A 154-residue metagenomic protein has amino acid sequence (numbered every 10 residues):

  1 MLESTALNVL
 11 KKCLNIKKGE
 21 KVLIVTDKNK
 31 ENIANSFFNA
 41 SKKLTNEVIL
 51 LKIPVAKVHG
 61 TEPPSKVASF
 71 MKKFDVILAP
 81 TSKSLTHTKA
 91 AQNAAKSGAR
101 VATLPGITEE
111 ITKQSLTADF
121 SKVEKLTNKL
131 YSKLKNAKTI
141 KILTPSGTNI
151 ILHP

Functional and structural regions predicted by a protein language model:
M1-P154: Active-site bordering "gate/hinge" segments that shape substrate access to catalytic or cofactor-binding pockets
